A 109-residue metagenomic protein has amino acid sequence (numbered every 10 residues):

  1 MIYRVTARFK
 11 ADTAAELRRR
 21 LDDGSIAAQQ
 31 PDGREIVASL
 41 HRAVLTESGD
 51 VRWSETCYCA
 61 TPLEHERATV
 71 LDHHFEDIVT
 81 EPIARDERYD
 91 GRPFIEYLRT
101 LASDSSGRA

Functional and structural regions predicted by a protein language model:
M1-A68, R88-A109: Short S/T/G/P-rich N-terminal loop/turn motif that feeds into the first structured element of a domain
S25-Q29, H73-E81: A common structural junction motif
I36, E76-Y89: Conserved short beta-strand edge segments in small beta-sheet-based binding/regulatory domains
